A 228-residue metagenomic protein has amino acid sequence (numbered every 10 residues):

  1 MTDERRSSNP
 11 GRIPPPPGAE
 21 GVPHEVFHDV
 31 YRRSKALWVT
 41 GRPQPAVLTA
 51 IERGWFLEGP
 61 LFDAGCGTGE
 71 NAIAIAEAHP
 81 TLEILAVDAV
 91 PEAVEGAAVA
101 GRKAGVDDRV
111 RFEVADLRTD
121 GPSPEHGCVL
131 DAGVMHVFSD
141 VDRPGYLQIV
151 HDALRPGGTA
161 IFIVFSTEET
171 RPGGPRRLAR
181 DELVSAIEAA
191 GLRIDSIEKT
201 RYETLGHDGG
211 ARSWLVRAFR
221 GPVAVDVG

Functional and structural regions predicted by a protein language model:
T2-F62, T68-P124, F138-D152, T159-G228: Class I (Rossmann-like) S-adenosyl-L-methionine-dependent methyltransferase catalytic domain, capturing the SAM-binding
G127: Conserved acidic residues
L130: A conserved beta-strand element that flanks and buttresses the S-adenosyl-L-methionine
G133-V137: Short catalytic micro-motifs in class I SAM-dependent methyltransferases
